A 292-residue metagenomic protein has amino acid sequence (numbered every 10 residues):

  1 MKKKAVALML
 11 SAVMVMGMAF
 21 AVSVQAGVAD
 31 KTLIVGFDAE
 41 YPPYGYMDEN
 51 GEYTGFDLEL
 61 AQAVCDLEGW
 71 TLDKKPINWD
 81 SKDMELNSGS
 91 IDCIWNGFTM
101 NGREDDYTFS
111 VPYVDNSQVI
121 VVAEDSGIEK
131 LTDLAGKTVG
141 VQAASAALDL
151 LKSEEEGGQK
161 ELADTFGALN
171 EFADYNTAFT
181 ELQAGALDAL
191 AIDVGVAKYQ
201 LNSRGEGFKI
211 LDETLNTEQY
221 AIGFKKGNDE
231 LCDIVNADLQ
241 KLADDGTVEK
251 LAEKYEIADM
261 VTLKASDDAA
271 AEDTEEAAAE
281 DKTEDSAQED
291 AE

Functional and structural regions predicted by a protein language model:
V24-Y53, D66, G127-T138, S266-E280 (+1 more regions): Immediate post-signal peptide segment of exported/extracytoplasmic ligand-binding proteins
A26-G97, E171, K254: Extracytoplasmic small-molecule ligand-binding "clamshell" domains of the periplasmic binding protein/Venus flytrap
A39, D115-V122, K198, N202-Q240 (+1 more regions): Periplasmic-binding protein-like
L58-L67, I128, T132-D133, K137-T138 (+2 more regions): Extended ligand-binding regions for polar small-molecule ligands
A61-W70, A147-E171, L201-G205: Ligand-binding cleft/hinge of the Venus flytrap
Q62, D66, T71-D133, K209 (+1 more regions): Acidic, polar ligand-binding/catalytic clefts
W70-T71, N87-N96, K137-T138, D174 (+2 more regions): Alpha-to-beta junction loops
S81, G97-D106, L150-S153, E181-T217: A ligand-binding cleft/hinge motif common to bilobed small-molecule-binding domains
